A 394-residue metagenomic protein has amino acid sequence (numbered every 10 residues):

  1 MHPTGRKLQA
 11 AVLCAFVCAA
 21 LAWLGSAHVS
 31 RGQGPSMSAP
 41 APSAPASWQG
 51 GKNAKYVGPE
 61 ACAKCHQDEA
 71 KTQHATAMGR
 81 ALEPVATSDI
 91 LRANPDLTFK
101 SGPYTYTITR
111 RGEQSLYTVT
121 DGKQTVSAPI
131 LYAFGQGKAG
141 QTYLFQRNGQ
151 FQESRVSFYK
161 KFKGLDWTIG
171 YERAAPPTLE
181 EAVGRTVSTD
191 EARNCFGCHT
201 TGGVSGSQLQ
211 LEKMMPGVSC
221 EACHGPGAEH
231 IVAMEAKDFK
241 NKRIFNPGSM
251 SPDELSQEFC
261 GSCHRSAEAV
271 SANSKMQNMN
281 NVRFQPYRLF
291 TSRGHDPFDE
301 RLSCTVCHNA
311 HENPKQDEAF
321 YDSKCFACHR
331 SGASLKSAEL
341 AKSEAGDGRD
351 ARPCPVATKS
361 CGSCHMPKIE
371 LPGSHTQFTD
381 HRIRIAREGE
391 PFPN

Functional and structural regions predicted by a protein language model:
H2-A27: Sec-dependent N-terminal signal peptides
W23-S38: Signal peptide processing junction and immediate N-terminal pro/mature segment of secreted/exported proteins
G34-A46, D68-Q136, T142-R147, L165-E180 (+1 more regions): Primarily the internal scaffold of c-type cytochrome electron-transfer domains, especially repeated/multiheme c-type
G50-K64: Local sequence-structure signature of Cys/Sec-based thiol-disulfide redox active-site neighborhoods
K55, E180-V183, V187-S188: Membrane-entry segments of alpha-helical transmembrane domains in multi-pass membrane proteins
E60-A63, F196, R352: Extracellular secreted precursors and ectodomains with disulfide-bonded cysteine-rich loops/domains
Q146-R147, E153, S188-T201: N-terminal export/assembly segments and adjacent metallocofactor-ligating motifs of anaerobic energy-metabolism
